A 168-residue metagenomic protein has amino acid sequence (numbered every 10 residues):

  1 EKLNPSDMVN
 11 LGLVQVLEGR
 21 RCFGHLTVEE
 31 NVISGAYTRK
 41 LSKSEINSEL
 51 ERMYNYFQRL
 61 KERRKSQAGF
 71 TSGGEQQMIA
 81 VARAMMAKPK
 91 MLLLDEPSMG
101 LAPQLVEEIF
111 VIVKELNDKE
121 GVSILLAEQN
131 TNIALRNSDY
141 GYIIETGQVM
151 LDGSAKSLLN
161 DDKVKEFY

Functional and structural regions predicted by a protein language model:
K2-P5, V28-E45, Y56-K61, G153: ABC-type ATPase nucleotide-binding domains, specifically the catalytic core motifs of the NBD
L26, T71, A84-M85: ABC ATPase signature
Q67-T71, E75: Conserved ABC ATPase signature
M86-K90: A short, proline-enriched helix->beta-strand linker immediately N-terminal to the Walker B motif in ABC-type P-loop
L92-E96: Catalytic Walker B motif of ABC-type/P-loop ATPase nucleotide-binding domains
E107-G121: Helical segment within the ABC ATPase nucleotide-binding domain
E128-Q129: H-loop/switch region of ABC-family ATPase nucleotide-binding domains
